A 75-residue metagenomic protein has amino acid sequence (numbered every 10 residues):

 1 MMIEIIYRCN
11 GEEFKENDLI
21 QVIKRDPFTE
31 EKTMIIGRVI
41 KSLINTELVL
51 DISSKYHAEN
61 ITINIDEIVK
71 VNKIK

Functional and structural regions predicted by a protein language model:
M1-E16: Mixed-charge, Lys/Arg-rich low-complexity intrinsically disordered regions
M2-I5, K70-K75: Short acidic DE-rich linear segments
I3-I5, L19, D26-I65: Basic/aromatic-rich interaction segments and small domains that mediate binding to polyanionic partners
G11, I61, I65, V71-I74: N-terminal cationic leader/targeting segments used for protein routing and processing
